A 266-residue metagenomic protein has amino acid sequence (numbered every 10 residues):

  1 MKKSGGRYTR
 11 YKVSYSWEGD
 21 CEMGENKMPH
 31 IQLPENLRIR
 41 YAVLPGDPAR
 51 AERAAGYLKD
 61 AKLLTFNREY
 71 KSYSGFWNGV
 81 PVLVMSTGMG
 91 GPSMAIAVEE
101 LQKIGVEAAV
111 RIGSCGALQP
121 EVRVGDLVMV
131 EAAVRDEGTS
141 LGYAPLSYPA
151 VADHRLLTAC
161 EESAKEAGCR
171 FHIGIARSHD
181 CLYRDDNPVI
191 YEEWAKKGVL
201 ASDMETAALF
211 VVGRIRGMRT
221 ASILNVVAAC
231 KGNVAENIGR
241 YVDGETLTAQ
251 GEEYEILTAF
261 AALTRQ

Functional and structural regions predicted by a protein language model:
K2-S4: Polybasic, lysine-rich low-complexity intrinsically disordered segments
G19-A150, H154-T158: Metabolite-binding pocket within alpha/beta catalytic cores that recognizes anionic/polar moieties
P48, G116, R177-L182, A208 (+2 more regions): Glycine-rich beta-alpha junction loops
D60-F66, G168-I175, Q266: Flexible, glycine/charged-enriched surface loops at secondary-structure junctions
V151-K197: Active-site rim beta-loop-alpha module in soluble metabolic enzymes
A159-A167, V212, T258-Q266: Generic non-transmembrane alpha-helical segments
P188-A229: A C-terminal functional module that forms or caps the active site or interfaces directly with catalytic machinery
G232-Q266: His/Asp/Glu-rich mid-to-C-terminal helical/loop segments that flank catalytic regions of hydrolases
